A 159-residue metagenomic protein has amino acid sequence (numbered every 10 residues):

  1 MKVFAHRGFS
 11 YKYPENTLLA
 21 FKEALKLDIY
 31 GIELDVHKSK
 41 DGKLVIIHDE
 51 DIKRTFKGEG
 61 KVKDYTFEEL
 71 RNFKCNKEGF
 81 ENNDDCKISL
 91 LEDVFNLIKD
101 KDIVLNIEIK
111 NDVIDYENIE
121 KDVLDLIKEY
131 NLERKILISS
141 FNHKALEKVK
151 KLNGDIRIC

Functional and structural regions predicted by a protein language model:
M1-C159: Phosphate-group recognition and catalysis centered on beta-loop-alpha active-site segments
